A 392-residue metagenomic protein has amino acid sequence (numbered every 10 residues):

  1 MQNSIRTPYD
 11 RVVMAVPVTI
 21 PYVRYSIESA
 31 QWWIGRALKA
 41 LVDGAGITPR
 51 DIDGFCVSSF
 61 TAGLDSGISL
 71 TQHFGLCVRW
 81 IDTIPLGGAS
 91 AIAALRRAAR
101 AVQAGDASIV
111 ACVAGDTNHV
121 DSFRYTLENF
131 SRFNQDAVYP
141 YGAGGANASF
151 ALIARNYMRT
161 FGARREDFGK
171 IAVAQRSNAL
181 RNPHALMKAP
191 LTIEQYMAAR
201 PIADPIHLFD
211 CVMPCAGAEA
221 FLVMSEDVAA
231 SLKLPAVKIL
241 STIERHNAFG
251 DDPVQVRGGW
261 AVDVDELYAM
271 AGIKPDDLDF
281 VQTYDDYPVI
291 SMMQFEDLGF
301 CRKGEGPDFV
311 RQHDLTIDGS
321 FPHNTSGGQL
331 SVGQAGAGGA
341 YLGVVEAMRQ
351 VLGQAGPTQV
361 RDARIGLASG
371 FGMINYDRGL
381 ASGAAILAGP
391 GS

Functional and structural regions predicted by a protein language model:
M1-A89, R97, Y157-R164, L186-T192 (+4 more regions): Conserved active-site "lid/cap" helical segment
M1-Q31, A40, D136, K170 (+8 more regions): Condensing-enzyme catalytic core mediating Claisen C-C bond formation in acyl metabolism
T7-Y9, S59-V113, T117-S149, M187-C211 (+3 more regions): Conserved catalytic cysteine-centered active-site region of acyl-thioester-dependent Claisen-condensing enzymes
M14-A15, P49-S58, I81-P85, V110-G115 (+6 more regions): Beta-strand segments within the central parallel beta-sheet cores of soluble alpha/beta enzyme folds
A62-Q72, D251-Q255, D285-D308, G319 (+2 more regions): Short glycine/threonine-rich loop-to-helix capping motif typified by GTGT followed within a few residues by an Asp-Pro
L86-D116, N147-R181, F221-D227, G333-A355: Active-site-proximal alpha-helical scaffold in enzymes
R245-H246, W260, K274, D285-V289 (+1 more regions): Short, catalytically relevant binding-site loops at active-site mouths
D265-P288, D297, Q329-A335: Extended C-terminal subregions enriched in glycine
